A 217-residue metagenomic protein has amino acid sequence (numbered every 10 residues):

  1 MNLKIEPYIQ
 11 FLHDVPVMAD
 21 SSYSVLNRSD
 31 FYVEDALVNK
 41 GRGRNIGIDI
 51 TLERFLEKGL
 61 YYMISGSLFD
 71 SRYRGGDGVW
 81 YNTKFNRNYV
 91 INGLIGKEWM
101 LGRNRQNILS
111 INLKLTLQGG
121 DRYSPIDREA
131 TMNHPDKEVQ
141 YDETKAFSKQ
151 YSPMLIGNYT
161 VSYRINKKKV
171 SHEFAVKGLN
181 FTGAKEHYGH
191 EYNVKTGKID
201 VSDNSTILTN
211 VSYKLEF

Functional and structural regions predicted by a protein language model:
M1, K58-L60, Y89, R105-I111 (+3 more regions): Outer-envelope beta-barrel architecture signal
M1-V33: Membrane-embedded beta-barrel scaffold of Gram-negative outer-membrane proteins
L3, I46-I50, Y89-I95, L155-V161 (+1 more regions): Hydrophobic, lipid-facing positions within transmembrane beta-strands of outer-membrane proteins
Y8-F11, Y32-G120: Gram-negative outer-membrane beta-barrel transporters
P16-Y23, S29, F69, Y73-W80 (+2 more regions): Outer-membrane beta-barrel translocator domains and adjoining extracellular loop/strand segments of Gram-negative
S29-L37, R74-G78, V139-F147, N193-G197: Extracytoplasmic loops and strand-loop junctions of Gram-negative outer membrane beta-barrel proteins
K40-R44, T83-Y89, F147-I156, D203-I207: Short sequence motifs at beta-strands and strand-loop junctions characteristic of Gram-negative outer-membrane
L115-E138, S152-I156, Y163-F217: C-terminal beta-signal and adjacent terminal beta-strands/loops of Gram-negative outer-membrane beta-barrel proteins
